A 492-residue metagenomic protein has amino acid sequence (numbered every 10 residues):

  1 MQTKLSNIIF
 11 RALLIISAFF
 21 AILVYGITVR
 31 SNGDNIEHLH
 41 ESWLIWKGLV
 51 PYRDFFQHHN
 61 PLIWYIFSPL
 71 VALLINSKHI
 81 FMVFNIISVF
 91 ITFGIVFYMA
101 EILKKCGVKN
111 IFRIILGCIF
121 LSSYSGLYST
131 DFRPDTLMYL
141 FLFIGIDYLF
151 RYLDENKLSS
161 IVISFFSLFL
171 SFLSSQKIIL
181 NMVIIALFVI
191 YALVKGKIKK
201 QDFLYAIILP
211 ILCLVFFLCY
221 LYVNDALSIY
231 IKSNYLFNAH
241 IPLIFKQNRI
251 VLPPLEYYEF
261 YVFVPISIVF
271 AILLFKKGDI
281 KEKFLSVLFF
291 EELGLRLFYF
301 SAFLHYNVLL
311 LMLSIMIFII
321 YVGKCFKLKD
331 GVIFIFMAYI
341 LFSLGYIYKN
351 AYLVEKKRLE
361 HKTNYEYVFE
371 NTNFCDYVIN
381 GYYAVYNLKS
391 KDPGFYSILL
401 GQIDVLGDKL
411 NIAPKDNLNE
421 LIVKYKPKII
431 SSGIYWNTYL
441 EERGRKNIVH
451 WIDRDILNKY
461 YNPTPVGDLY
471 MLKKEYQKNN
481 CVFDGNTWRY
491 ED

Functional and structural regions predicted by a protein language model:
I15, I86-V108, L121, I144: Transmembrane-helix motifs of polytopic, lipid-linked glycan transferases
I27-E41, Y52-P69, K78-H79, D225 (+1 more regions): Extracytoplasmic catalytic/substrate-binding loops of multi-pass membrane glycan-assembly enzymes
H59, K177-I178, N224, I340-D492: Extracytoplasmic
P61, Y65, I75-G94: Loop-to-helix entry region of an early transmembrane alpha helix in multi-pass inner-membrane enzymes
F97, Y258-L293, F318: Hydrophobic, aromatic-rich transmembrane alpha-helices and their immediate juxtamembrane boundary segments
K104-K109, F143-I163, S171, K195-K197 (+2 more regions): Membrane-interface transmembrane helices that cradle and orient dolichyl/undecaprenyl
L127-L137, F303-Y306: Short acidic/glycine- and proline-prone juxtamembrane loop motifs at membrane-interface regions of multi-pass membrane
S160-Q176, M182-F188, L212, F289-F298: Membrane-interface alpha helices of multi-pass inner-membrane proteins
